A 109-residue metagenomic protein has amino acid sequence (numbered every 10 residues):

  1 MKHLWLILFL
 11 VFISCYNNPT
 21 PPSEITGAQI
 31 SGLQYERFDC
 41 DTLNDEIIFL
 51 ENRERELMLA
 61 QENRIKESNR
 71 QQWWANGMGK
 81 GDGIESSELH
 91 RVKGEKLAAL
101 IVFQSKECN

Functional and structural regions predicted by a protein language model:
M1-L8: Sec-dependent signal peptide recognition, specifically the positively charged N-region followed immediately by
K2, T26-Q29, K93-L97: Short, intrinsically disordered, charge-biased short linear motifs at domain edges
V11-S14: C-terminal motif of bacterial Sec signal peptides marking the signal peptidase cleavage site
Y16-P19: Bacterial signal peptide processing site
I25-N69: Post-signal-peptide N-terminal segment of Sec-exported extracytoplasmic proteins
E54, Q61-N109: Compact alpha-helical subdomains of small soluble proteins
